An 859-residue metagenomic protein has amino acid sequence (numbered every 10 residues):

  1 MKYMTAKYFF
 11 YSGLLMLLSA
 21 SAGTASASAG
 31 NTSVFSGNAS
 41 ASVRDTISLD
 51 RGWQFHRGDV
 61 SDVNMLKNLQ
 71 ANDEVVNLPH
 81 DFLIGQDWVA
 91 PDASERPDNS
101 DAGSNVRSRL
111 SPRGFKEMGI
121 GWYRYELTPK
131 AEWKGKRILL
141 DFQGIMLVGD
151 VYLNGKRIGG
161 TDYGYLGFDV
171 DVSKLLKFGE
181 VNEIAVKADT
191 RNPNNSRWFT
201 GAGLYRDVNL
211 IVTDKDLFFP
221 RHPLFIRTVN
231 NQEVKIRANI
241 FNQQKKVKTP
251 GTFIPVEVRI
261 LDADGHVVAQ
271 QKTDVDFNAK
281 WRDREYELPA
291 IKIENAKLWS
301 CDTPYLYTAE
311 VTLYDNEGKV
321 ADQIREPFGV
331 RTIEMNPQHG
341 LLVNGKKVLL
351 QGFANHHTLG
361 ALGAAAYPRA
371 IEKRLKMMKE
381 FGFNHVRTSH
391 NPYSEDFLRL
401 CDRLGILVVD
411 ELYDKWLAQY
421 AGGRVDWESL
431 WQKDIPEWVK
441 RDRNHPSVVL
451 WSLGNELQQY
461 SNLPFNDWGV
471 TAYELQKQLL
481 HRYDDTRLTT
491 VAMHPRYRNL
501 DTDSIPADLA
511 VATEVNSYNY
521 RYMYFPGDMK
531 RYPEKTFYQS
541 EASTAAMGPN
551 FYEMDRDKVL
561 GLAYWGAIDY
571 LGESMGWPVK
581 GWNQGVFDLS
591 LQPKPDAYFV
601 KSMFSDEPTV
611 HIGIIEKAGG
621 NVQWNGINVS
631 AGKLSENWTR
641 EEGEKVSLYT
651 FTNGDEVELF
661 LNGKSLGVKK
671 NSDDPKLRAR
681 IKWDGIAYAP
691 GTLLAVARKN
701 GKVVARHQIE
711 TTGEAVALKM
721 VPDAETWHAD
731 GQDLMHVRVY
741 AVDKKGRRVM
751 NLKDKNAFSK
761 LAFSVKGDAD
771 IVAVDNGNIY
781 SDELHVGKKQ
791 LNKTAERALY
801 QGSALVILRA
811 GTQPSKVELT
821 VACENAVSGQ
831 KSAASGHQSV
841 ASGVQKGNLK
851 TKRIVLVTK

Functional and structural regions predicted by a protein language model:
F35-D141, S196-L204, T609-N625, A631-G632 (+1 more regions): Extended carbohydrate-recognition surfaces in non-catalytic/accessory domains of CAZymes and lectin-like proteins
H56-V60, R113-R221, Q243-Q244, L261-A263 (+3 more regions): Accessory beta-strand-rich segments of carbohydrate-active enzymes
V76, D81-D87, V106, D207 (+2 more regions): Extended substrate-binding grooves/exosites of carbohydrate-active enzymes
P97-N99, N105-R113, Y163-G164, V172-I236 (+10 more regions): An acidic-aromatic loop/edge-strand motif
K177-G179, F241-N336, W683-P690, K699 (+1 more regions): Extended acidic/polar, glycine-enriched regions that form or flank non-catalytic beta-rich accessory modules
E233-D276, V646-V668, T692-A697, L761 (+1 more regions): Beta-strand-rich binding/interaction modules
I236-F241, E310-T312, N628-L634, W638 (+4 more regions): Beta-strand-rich structural segments
T249-E257, D302-Y307, K645-S647, T652-D655 (+4 more regions): Short flexible loop/turn segments that cap and initiate beta-strands
